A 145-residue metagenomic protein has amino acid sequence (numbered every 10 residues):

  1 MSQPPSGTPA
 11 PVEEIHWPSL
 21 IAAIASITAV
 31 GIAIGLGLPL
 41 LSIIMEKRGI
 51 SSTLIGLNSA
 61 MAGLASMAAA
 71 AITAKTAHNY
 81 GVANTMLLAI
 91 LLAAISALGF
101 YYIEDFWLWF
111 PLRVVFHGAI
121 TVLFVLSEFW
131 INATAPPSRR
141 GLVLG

Functional and structural regions predicted by a protein language model:
E14-G63: Helix-loop boundary and gating motifs at the non-cytosolic
A23, D105-R113: Short hydrophobic/alpha-helical segments at membrane-entry points of transmembrane helices in Major Facilitator
I34, V115-S127: Core transmembrane helices of Major Facilitator Superfamily
L41, V122-A135: Intracellular juxtamembrane helix-capping segments at the cytosolic ends of symmetry-related transmembrane helices
A69-G81: Helix-to-loop junctions at the C-terminal end of transmembrane segments in multipass secondary transporters
G81, Y102-W107: Helix-breaking motifs and short loop linkers at transmembrane-helix boundaries and internal kinks in secondary membrane
N84-G99: Structural signature of the two symmetry-related core transmembrane helices
